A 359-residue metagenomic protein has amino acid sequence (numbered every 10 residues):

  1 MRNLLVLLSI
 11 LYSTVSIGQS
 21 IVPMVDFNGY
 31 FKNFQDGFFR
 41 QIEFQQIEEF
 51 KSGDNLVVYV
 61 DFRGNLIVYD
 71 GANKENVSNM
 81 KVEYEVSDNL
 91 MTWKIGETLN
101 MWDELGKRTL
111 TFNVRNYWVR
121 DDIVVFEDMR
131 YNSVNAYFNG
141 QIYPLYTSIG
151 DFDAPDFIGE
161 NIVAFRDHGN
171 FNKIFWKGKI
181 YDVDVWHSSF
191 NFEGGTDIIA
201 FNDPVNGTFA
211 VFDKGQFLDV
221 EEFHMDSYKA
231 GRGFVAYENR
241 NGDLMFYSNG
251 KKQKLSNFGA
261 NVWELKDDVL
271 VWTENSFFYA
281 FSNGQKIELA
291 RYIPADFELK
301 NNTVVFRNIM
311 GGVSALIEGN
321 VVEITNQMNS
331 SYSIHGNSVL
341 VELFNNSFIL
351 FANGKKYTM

Functional and structural regions predicted by a protein language model:
N3-G18: Sec-dependent N-terminal signal peptides
I17-V25: Cleaved targeting-peptide boundary
Q19, F34-E48, G53-V58, F62 (+1 more regions): N-terminal leader/presequence-like segments
P23-M24, Y59, T92-W93, V125-F126 (+6 more regions): Residue position within the beta-strands of beta-propeller blades
V25-E43, D61-S78, E97-F112, Y131-S148 (+6 more regions): Surface-exposed loop/turn elements that mediate protein-protein interactions on large endomembrane-trafficking
F44-D54, N79-L90, T111-I123, T147-E160 (+5 more regions): Repeated scaffold domains used in trafficking and secretory/extracellular systems, primarily beta-propellers
